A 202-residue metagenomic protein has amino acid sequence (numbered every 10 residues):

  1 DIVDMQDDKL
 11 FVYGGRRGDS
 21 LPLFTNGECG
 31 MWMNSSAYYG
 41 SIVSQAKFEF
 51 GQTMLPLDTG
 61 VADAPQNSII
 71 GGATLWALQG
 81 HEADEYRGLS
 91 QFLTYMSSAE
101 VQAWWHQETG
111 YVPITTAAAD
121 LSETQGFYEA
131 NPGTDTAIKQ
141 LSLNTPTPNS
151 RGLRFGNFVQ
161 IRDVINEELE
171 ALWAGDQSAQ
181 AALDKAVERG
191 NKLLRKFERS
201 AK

Functional and structural regions predicted by a protein language model:
D1, P22-L23, S41: Well-formed, non-transmembrane alpha-helical positions, independent of function
D1-G14: Glycine-centered hinge/linker elements that transmit conformational signals in sensory and ligand-binding systems
F11-T25: Short helix-initiation/N-cap motifs at beta->coil->alpha
L23, T59, N144-T147, E188-L193: A short structural micro-motif
N26-S35, F48: Alpha-to-beta junction loops
S36-F48, D58-E167, R199-K202: C-terminal lobe and pocket-closing loops of periplasmic/extracytoplasmic Venus-flytrap solute-binding proteins
A171-D184: Short, charged, surface-exposed loops that flank catalytic or proteolytic processing sites
A181-D184, E188-K202: Short, low-complexity disordered leader/linker segments with a strong preference for bacterial N-terminal type II
